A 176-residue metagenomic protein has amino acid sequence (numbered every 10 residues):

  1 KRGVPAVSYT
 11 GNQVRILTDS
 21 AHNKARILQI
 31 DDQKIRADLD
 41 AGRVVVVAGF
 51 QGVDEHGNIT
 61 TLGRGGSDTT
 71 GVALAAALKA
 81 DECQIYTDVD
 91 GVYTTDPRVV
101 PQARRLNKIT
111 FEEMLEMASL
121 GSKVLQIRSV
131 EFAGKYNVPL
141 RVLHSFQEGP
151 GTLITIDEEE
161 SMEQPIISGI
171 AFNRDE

Functional and structural regions predicted by a protein language model:
K1-E131: Nucleotide/pyrophosphate-binding catalytic subdomain
R2, G121-R128, F132-T152: Conserved glycine-bearing catalytic or ligand-binding loops at nucleotide- and phosphate-handling centers of large
S8, M114, L140-V142, I154: Generic structural hydrophobic/aromatic packing signal, biased to beta-strands
F50, F111, F132, F146 (+2 more regions): Phenylalanine-focused residue identity feature
Q51-G52, S67, D90, Q147-E148 (+2 more regions): Short, glycine-/Ser/Thr-/acidic-enriched flexible segments
L62, K135, I156-E160: Short, solvent-exposed amphipathic alpha-helical segments in soluble enzyme and RNA/protein-processing domains
L78, K135-Y136, F172-D175: Short gly/pro-enriched beta-turn/loop segments at secondary-structure junctions
L153-E176: A conserved regulatory-domain signal marking ACT and ACT-like small-molecule sensing domains and adjacent regulatory
